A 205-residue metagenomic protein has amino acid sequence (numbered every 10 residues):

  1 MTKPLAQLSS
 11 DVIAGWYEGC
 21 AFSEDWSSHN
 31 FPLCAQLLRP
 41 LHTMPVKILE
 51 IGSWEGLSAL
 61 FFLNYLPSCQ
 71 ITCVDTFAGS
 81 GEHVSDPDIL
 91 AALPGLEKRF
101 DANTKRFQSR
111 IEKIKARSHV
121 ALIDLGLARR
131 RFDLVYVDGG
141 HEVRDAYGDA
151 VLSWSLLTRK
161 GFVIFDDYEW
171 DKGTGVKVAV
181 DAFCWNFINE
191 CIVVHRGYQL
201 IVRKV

Functional and structural regions predicted by a protein language model:
M1-V205: A short alpha-helical cap/connector motif
